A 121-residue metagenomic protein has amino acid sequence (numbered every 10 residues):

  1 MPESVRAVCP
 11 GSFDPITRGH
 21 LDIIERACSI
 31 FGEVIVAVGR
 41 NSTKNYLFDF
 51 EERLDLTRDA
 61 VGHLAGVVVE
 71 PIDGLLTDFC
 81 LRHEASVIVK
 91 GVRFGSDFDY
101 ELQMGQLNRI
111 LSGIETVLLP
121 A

Functional and structural regions predicted by a protein language model:
M1-A121: Nucleotidyltransferase catalytic core that binds NTPs
